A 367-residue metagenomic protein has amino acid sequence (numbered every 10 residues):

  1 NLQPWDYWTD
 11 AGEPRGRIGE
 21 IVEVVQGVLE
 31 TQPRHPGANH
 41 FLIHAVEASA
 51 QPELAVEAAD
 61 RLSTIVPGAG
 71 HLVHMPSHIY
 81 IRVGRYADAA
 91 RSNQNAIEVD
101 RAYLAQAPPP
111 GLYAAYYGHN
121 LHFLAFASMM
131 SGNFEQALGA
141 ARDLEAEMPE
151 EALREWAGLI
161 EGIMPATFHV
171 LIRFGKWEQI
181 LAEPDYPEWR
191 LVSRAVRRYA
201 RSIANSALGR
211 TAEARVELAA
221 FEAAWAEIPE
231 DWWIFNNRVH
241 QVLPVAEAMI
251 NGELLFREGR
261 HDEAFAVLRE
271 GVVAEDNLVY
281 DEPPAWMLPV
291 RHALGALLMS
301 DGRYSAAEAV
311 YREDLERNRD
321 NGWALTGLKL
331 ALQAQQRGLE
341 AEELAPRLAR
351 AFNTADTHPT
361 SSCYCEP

Functional and structural regions predicted by a protein language model:
N1-T9, P33-A45, G68-G70, A114-F126 (+5 more regions): Amphipathic alpha-helical repeat scaffolds of TPR domains
L29-T31, D60-G68, Q106, P110-G111 (+7 more regions): Solenoid-like repeat scaffolds
F41, M75, R82, F123 (+6 more regions): "A position-specific structural signal for the A-helix of alpha-solenoid helical repeats
A45-V46, Y80, S128, L171 (+4 more regions): Residue at a conserved register position within TPR or TPR-like alpha-solenoid repeats
I81, A87-R101, S128-E147, R215-A226 (+3 more regions): TPR/TPR-like (Sel1-like) alpha-helical repeat modules
